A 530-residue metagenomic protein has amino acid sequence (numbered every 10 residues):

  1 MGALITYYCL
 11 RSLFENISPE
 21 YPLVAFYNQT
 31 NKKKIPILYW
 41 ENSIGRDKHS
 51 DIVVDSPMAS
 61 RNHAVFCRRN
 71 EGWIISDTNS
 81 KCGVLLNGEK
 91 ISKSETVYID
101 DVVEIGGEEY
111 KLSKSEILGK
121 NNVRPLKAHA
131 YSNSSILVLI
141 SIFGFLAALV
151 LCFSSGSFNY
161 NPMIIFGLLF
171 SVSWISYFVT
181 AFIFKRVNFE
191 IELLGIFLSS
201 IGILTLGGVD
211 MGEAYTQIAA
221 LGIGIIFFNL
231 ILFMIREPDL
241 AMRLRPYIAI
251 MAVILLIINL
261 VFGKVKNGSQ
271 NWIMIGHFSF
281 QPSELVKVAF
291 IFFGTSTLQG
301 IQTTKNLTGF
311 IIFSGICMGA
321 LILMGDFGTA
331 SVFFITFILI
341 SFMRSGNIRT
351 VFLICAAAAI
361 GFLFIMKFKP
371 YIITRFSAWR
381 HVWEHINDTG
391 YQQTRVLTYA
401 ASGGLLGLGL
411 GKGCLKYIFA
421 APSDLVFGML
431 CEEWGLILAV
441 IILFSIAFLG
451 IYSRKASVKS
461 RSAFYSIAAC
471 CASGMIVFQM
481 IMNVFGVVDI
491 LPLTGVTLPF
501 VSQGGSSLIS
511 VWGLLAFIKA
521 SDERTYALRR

Functional and structural regions predicted by a protein language model:
M1-S56, I117-P125: Intrinsically disordered, low-complexity acidic Ser/Thr-rich regulatory segments
P36-E108: Forkhead-associated
N122-N267, I509-S521: A structural signal for hydrophobic alpha-helical transmembrane segments in multi-pass membrane proteins
L168-V172, I223-G224, E432-I451: Hydrophobic alpha-helical transmembrane segments
K266, Q270-W272, S279, F352-I441 (+2 more regions): Hydrophobic, glycine- and aromatic-enriched re-entrant/interface helices and adjoining loop segments
T304-L323, F327-K367: Hydrophobic alpha-helical segments of polytopic membrane proteins
A456-G495, V501: Loop-to-helix entry and N-terminal half of a specific, functionally important transmembrane alpha helix in multi-pass
N483-R530: A juxtamembrane structural motif centered on a specific transmembrane helix
